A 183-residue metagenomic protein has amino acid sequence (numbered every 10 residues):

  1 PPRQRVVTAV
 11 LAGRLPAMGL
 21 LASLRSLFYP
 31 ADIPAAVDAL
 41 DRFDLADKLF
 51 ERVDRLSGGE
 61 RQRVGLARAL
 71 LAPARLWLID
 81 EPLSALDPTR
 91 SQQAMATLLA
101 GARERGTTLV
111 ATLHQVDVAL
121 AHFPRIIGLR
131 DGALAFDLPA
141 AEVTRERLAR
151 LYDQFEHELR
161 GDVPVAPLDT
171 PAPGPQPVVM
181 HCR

Functional and structural regions predicted by a protein language model:
L11, A22-K48: Conserved ABC ATPase "signature" region
R52-L56, E60: Conserved ABC ATPase signature
P73: Conserved catalytic motifs of ABC-family nucleotide-binding domains
W77-D80: Catalytic Walker B motif of ABC-type/P-loop ATPase nucleotide-binding domains
P88-R90: Helix N-cap at the start of a conserved alpha-helix in ABC-type nucleotide-binding domains
L113-H114: H-loop/switch region of ABC-family ATPase nucleotide-binding domains
R145, Y152-R183: ABC ATPase nucleotide-binding domains
